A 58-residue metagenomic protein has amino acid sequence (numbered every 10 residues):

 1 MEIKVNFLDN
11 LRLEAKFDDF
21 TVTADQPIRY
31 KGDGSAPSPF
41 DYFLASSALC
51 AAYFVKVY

Functional and structural regions predicted by a protein language model:
M1-A45, V55-Y58: Extended beta-strand/beta-hairpin segments
C50-A51: Alpha-helical metal-binding/catalytic segments enriched in His/Glu/Asp
